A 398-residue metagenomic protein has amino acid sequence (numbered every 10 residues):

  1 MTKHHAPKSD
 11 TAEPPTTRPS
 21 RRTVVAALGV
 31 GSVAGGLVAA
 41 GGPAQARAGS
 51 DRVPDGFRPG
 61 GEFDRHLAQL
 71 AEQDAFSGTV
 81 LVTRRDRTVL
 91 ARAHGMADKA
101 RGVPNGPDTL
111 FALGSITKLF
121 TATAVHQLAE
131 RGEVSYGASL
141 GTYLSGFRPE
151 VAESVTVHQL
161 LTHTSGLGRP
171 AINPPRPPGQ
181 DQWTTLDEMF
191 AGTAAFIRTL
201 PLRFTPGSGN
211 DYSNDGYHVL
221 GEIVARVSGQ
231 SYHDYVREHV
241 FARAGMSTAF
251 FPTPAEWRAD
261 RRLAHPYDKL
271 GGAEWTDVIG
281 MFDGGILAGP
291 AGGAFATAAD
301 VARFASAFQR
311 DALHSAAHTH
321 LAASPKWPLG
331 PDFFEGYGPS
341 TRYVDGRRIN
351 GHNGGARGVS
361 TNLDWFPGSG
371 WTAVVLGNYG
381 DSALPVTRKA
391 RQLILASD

Functional and structural regions predicted by a protein language model:
M1-P19, S32-A34: N-terminal secretory signal peptides
T16-V25, A39: Twin-arginine (Tat) signal peptide motif
G35-R52: C-terminal region of N-terminal signal peptides and the immediate post-cleavage residues of exported proteins
P54-F111, S135-A138: Short, conserved catalytic-motif segment at the N-terminal edge
G61, L67, V80, D86 (+4 more regions): Active-site SXXK
V151-G355: Short, surface-exposed loop or secondary-structure junction motifs that flank catalytic or metal-binding residues
W327, D345-R348, G380-D398: Short, gly/Ser/Thr-rich active-site loops of penicillin-recognizing serine hydrolases
G351-H352, S360-Y379: Short, well-ordered beta-strand elements
